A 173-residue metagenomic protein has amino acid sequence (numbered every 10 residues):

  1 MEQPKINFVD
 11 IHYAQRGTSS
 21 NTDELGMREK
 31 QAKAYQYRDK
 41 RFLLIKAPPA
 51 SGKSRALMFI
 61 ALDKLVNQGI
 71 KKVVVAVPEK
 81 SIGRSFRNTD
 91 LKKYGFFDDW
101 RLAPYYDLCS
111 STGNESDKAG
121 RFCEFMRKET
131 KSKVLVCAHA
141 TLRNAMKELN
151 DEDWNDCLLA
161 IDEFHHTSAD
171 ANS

Functional and structural regions predicted by a protein language model:
E2-K46: Conserved pre-motif I regulatory segment
D39, V66-Q68, K92, A169-N172: ASCE P-loop NTPase motor core, strongest for the SF2 helicase catalytic module
K40-I60: Walker A/P-loop
S54-F59, K64-L65, G69-G95, R101 (+1 more regions): Conserved Walker A/P-loop ATP-binding site and its immediately adjacent core in helicase/helicase-like ATPase domains
V66-Q68, M126-T130, N150-D153: Conserved catalytic network of the ASCE P-loop NTPase/AAA+ motor domain
K72, T130-L135, N155-L158: Loop/turn-to-beta-strand initiation segments
Y94-M146: Inter-Walker segment of RecA-like/P-loop motor cores
H139-T141, N150-S173: SF2 helicase catalytic motif II
